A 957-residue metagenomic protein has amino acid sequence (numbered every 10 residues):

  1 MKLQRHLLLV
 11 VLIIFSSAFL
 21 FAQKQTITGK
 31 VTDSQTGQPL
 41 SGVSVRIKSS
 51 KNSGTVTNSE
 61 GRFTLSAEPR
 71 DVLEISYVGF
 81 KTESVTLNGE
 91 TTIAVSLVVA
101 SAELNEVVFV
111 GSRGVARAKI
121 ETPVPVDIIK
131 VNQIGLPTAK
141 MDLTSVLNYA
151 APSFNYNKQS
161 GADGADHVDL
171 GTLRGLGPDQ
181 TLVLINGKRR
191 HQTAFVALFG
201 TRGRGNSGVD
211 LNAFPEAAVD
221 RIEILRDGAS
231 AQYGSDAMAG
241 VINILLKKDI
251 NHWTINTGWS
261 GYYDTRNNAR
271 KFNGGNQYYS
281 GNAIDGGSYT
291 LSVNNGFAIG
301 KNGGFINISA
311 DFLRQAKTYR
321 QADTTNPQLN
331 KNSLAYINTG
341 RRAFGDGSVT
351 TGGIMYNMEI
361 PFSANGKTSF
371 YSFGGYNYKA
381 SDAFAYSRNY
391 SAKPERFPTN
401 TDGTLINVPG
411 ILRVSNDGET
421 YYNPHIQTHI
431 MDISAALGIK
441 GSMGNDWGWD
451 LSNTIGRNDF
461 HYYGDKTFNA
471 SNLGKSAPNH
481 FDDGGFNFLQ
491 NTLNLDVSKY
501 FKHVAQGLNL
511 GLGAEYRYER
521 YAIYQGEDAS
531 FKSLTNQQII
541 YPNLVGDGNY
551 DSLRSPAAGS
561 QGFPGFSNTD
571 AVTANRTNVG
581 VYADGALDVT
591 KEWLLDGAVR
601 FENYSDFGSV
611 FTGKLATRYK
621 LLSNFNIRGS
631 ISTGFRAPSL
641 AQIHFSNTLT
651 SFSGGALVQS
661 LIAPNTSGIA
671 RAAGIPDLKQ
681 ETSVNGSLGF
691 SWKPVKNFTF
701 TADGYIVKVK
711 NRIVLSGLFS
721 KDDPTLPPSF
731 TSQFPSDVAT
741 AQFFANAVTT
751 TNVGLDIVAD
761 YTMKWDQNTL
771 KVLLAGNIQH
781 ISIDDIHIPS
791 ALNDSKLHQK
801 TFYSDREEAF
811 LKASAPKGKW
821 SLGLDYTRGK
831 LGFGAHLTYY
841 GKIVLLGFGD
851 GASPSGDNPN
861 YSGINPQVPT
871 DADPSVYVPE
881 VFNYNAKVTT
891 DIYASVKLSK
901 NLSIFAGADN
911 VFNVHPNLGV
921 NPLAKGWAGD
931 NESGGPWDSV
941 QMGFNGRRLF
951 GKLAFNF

Functional and structural regions predicted by a protein language model:
K30-S50, V72-F80, N88-L136, N186: Short, acidic, small-residue-rich periplasmic hinge/interaction motif at the N-terminus of Gram-negative outer-membrane
T64-L65, K188-R226: Short acidic/polar hinge/loop motifs at secondary-structure boundaries that mediate gating or recognition
T64-S66, T144-T193: Extracytoplasmic beta-strand/coil segments of soluble accessory domains associated with Gram-negative outer-membrane
T91-L97, L143-V146, A150, D169-G171 (+4 more regions): N-terminal periplasmic accessory domains that precede and gate Gram-negative outer-membrane beta-barrel machines
T193, V709, H780, Y839-G863 (+2 more regions): C-terminal beta-signal and adjacent terminal beta-strands/loops of Gram-negative outer-membrane beta-barrel proteins
N251-T254, G275-V414, G418-T420, Q427-G438 (+1 more regions): Transmembrane beta-barrel wall of Gram-negative outer-membrane proteins
N416, Y422-L437, S442-G444, I455 (+4 more regions): Outer-membrane beta-barrel transmembrane domain signature of Gram-negative proteins, especially the mid-to-C-terminal
L512, G704-G849: Gram-negative outer-membrane beta-barrel transporters
